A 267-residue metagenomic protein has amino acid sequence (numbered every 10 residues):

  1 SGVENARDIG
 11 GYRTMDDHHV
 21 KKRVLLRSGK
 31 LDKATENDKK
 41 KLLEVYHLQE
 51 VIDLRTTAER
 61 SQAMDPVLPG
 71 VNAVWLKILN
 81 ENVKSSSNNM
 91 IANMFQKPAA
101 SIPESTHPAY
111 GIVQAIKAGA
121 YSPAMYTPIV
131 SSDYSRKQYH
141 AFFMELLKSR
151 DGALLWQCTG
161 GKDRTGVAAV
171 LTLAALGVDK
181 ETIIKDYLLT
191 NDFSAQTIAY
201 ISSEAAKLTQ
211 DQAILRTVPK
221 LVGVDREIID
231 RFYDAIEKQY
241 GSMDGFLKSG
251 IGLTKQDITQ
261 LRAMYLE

Functional and structural regions predicted by a protein language model:
S1-L155, V167-E267: Cys-dependent protein tyrosine phosphatase-like superfamily
T159-G160, R164-T165: Ser/Thr-glycine-rich phosphate-binding loops at phosphate-binding pockets of nucleotides, nucleotide cofactors
